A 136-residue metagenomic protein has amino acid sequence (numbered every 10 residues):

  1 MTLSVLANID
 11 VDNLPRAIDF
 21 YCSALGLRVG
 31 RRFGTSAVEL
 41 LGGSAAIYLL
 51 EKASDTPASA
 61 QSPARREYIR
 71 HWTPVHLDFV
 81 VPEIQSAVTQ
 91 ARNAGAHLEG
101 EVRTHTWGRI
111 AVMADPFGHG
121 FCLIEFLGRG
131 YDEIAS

Functional and structural regions predicted by a protein language model:
M1-L6, R28-D78, S86-A114, E125-S136: Vicinal oxygen chelate
V11-N13, T106: Conserved beta-strand-loop-alpha-helix junction that forms the acyl-donor binding cleft
D12, C22, C122: Functionally engaged cysteine thiol sites
A17-C22, A91, G118: Conserved active-site tyrosine of GNAT-family acetyltransferases
